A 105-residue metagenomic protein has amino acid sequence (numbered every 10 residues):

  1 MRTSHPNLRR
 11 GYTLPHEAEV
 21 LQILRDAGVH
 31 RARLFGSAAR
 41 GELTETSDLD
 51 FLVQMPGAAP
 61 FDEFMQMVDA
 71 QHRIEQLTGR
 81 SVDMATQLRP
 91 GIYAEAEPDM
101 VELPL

Functional and structural regions predicted by a protein language model:
M1-R31, R40-G41, P56-L105: Catalytic core of pol beta-like nucleotidyltransferases
L24, L49-L52: Generic leucine side-chain signal with a strong bias for well-ordered alpha-helical environments
L43-D48: A short, glycine/Asx- and small/polar-enriched loop/turn that sits immediately N-terminal to a beta-strand
